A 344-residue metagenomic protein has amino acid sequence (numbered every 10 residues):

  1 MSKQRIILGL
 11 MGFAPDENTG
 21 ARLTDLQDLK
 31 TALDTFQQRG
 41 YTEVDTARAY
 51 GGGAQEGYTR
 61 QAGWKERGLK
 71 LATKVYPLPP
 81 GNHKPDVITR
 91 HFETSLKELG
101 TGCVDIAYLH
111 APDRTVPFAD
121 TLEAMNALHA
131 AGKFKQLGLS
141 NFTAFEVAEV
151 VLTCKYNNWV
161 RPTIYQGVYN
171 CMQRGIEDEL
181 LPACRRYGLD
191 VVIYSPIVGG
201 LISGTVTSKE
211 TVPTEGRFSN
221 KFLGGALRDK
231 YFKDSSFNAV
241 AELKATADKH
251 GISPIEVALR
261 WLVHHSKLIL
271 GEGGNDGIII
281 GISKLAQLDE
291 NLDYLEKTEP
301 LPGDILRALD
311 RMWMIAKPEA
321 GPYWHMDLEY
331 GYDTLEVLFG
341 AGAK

Functional and structural regions predicted by a protein language model:
M1-L69: N-terminal binding-site loop/beta-alpha segment at the start of enzyme catalytic domains that lines or forms
K3-I7, T42-E43, G68-K74, C103-Y108 (+4 more regions): Structural preference for beta-strand elements that scaffold enzyme active sites
I7, I176-S219, S253: Aromatic-lined glycan-binding groove of carbohydrate-active enzymes
L8, V44, T59, L71 (+12 more regions): Conserved, mostly hydrophobic/aromatic
G12, R48-Y50, V75-P79, H110-D113 (+5 more regions): Active-site-proximal loop/turn and secondary-structure-junction residues that shape catalytic pockets, frequently
D16-E17, R22-T24, P80-G175, E179 (+1 more regions): Glycine/proline-rich, positively charged, aromatic-decorated active-site loop/lid region on the catalytic face
L33, E56, R60, F92-L96 (+7 more regions): Generic structural signal for well-ordered alpha-helices, preferentially at hydrophobic/aromatic core positions
R186, T214-N238, E242-A245, K249 (+4 more regions): Terminal-tail/helix-coil boundary detector
